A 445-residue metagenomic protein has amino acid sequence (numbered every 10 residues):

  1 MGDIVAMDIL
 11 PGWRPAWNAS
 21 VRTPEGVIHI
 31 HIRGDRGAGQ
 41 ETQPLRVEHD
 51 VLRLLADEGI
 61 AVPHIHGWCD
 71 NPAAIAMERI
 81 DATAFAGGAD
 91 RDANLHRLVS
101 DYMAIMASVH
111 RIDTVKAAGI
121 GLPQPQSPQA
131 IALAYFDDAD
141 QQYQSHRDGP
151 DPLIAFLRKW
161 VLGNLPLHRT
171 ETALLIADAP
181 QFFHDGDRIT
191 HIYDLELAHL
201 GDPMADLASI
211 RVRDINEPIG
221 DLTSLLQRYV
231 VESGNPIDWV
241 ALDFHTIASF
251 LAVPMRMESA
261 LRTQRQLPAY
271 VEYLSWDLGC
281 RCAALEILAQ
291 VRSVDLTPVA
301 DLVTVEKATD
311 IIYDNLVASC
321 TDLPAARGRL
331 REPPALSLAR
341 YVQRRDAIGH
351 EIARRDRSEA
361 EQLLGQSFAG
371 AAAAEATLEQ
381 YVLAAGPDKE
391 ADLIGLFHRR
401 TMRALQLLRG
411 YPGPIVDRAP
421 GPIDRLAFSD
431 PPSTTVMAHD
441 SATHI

Functional and structural regions predicted by a protein language model:
M1-M7: Juxta-kinase regulatory segment immediately upstream of eukaryotic protein kinase catalytic domains
D8-I154: ATP-binding pocket architecture of kinase catalytic cores
A16-V21, G26-V27, I65, F156-L207: Active-site acidic catalytic loop and adjacent metal/ATP-binding pocket of ATP-dependent phosphoryl transfer enzymes
M204-I237, I247-P268, D277-Q290: Active-site activation/catalytic loop segments of kinase-like enzymes and analogous catalytic loops in related
N216, A241, H245, V299 (+2 more regions): Short, solvent-exposed segments of well-ordered alpha helices
Y270-S275, R329-P333: Short, charged, amphipathic alpha-helical segments
A289-Y313: Charged, amphipathic alpha-helical linkers/stalks
K307-P333, S337, R344-I445: C-terminal amphipathic alpha-helical interaction region
